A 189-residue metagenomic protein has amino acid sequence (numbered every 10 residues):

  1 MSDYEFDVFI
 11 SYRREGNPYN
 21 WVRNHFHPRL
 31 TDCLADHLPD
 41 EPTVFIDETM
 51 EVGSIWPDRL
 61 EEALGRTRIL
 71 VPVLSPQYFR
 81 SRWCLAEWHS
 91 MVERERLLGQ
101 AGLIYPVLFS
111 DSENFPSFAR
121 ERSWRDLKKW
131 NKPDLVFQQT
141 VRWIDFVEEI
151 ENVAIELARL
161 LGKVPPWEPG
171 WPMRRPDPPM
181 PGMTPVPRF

Functional and structural regions predicted by a protein language model:
M1-A35, W56, A101-F189: C-terminal interaction surface of TIR/SEFIR-family domains
Y19-N20, I55-W56, F79-L85: Active-site-adjacent loop/helix micro-motif of nuclease/hydrolase catalytic cores
L34-D47: Conserved RecA-like helicase motor-core motifs
A63-L64: Structural alpha-helical scaffold elements that stabilize or flank donor/cofactor-binding regions in carbohydrate
T67: An anion/phosphate-binding loop that grips the pyrophosphate of nucleotide cofactors and donors
L70-V71: Hydrophobic acceptor-binding patch used for acceptor engagement in glycosyltransferases
P76-L97: Conserved TIR/SEFIR loop-to-helix hotspot centered on a Trp-containing motif with a nearby acidic residue
